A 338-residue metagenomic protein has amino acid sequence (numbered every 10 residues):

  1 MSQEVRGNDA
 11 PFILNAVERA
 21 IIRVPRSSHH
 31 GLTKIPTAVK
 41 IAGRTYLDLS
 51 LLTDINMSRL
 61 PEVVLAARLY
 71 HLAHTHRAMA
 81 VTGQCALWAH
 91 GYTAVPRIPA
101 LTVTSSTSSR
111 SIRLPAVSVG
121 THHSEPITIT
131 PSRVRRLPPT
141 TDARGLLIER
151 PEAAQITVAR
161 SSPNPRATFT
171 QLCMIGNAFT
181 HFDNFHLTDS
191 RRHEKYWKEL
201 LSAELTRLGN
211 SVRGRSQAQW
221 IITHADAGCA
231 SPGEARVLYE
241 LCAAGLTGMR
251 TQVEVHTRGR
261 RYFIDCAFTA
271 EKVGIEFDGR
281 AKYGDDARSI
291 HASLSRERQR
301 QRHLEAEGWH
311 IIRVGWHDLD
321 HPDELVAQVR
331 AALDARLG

Functional and structural regions predicted by a protein language model:
M1-V212: Short gly/ser-rich loop at a beta-strand->alpha-helix junction or flexible surface loop bordering the NTP-binding
V5-A10, A16-S27, L187-G338: Surface segments flanking catalytic/ligand-binding clefts of nucleic-acid enzymes
